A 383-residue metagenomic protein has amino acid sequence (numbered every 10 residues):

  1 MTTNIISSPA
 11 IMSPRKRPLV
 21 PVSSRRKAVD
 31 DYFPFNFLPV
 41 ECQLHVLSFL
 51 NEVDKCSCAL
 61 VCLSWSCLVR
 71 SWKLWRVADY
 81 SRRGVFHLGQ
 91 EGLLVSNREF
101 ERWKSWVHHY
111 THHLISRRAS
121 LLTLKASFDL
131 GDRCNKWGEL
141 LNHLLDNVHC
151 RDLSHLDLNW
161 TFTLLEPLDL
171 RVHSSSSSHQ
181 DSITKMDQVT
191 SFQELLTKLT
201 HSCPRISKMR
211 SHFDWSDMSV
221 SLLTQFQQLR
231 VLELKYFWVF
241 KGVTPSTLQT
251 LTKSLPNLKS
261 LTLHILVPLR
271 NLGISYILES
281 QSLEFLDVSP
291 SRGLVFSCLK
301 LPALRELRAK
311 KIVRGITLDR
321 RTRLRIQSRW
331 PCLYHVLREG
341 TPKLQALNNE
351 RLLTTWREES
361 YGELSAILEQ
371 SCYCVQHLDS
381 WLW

Functional and structural regions predicted by a protein language model:
T2-W383: The conserved beta-strand core of Leucine-Rich Repeat
